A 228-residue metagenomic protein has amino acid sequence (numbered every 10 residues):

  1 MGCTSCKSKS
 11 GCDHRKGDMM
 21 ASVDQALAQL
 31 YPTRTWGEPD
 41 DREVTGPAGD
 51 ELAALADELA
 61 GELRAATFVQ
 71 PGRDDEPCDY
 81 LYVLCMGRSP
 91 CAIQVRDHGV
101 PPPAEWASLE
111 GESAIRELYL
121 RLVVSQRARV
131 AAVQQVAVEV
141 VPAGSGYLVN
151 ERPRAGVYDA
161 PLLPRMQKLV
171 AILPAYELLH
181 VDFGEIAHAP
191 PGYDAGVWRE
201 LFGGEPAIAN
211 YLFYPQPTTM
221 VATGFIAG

Functional and structural regions predicted by a protein language model:
M1-G2, Q216: Short intrinsically disordered, low-complexity coil segments enriched in acidic
G2-H14: Cysteine-cluster motifs in flexible loop/terminal segments that predominantly coordinate metals
C3, A143-S145, M220: Short amphipathic alpha-helical segments, especially helix-boundary/capping motifs
S10, L27, E76, A207-L212: A general marker of short, structured functional hotspots
C12-D13, G37, A107, R199: Short linear interaction motif-like sites in intrinsically disordered regions of transcription factors
G17: Short polybasic linear motifs
A21-P174: Extended, charge-biased low-complexity segments that typically form long amphipathic alpha-helices/coiled-coils
Q167-G228: Acidic, proline/glycine-rich low-complexity IDRs
